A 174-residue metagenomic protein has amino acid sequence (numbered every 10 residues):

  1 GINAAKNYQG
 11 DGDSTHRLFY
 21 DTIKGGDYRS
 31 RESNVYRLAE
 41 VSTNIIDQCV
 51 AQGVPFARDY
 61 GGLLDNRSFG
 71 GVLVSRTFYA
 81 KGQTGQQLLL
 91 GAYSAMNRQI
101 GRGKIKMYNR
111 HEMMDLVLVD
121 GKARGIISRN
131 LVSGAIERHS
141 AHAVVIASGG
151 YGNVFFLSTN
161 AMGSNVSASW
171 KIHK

Functional and structural regions predicted by a protein language model:
G1-A135, A147, N153-V154: Conserved N-terminal/central alpha/beta ligand/cofactor-binding core
I136-S140: Well-ordered beta-strand positions in beta-sheet-rich domains
A143-K174: Glycine-rich loop(s) and the adjacent beta-strand/alpha-helix scaffold that form part
